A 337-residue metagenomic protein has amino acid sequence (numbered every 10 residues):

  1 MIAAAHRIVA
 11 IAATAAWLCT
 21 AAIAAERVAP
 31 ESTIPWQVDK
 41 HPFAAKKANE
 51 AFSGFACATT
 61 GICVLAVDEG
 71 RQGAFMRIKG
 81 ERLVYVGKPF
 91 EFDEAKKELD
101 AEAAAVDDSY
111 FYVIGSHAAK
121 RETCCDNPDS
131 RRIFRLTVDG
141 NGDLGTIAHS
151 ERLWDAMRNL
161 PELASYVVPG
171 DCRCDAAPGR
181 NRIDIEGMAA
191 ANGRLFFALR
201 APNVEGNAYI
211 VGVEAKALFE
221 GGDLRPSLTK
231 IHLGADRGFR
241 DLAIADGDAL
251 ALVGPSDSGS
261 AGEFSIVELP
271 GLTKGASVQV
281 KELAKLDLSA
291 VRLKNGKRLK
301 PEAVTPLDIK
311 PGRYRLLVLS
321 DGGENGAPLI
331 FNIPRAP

Functional and structural regions predicted by a protein language model:
M1-A5: N-terminal secretory signal peptides that target proteins for export/translocation
R7-A21: Hydrophobic helical h-region of N-terminal Sec-dependent signal peptides in bacterial secretory/periplasmic proteins
A24-P337: Sequence/structural signature of beta-propeller domains
